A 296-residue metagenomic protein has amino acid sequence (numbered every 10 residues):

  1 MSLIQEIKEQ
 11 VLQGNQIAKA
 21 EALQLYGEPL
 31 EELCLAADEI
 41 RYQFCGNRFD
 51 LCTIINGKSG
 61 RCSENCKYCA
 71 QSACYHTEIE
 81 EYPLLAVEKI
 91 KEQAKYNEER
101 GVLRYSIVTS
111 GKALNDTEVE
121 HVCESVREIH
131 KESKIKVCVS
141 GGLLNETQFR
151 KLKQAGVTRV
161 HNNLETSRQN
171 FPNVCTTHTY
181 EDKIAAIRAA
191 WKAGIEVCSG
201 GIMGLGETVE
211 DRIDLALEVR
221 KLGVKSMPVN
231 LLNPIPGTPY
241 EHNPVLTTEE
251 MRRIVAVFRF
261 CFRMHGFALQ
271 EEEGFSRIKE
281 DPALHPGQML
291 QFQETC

Functional and structural regions predicted by a protein language model:
M1-E64: Flexible, acidic/Gly-rich N-terminal and inter-domain linker regions that tether and position cofactor-handling modules
G14, A37, C66, N162 (+4 more regions): Conserved, mostly hydrophobic/aromatic
A18-A20, L25, P29, R48 (+1 more regions): C-terminal accessory regions of radical SAM enzymes
C45-K89: Canonical Radical SAM [4Fe-4S] cluster-binding loop centered on the CxxxCxxC motif and its immediate flanking residues
C74-Q93, N97-I187, E196-G200, K225-N230: Core AdoMet radical
I107, E181-Y240, R252-A268: Conserved C-terminal portion of the radical SAM core fold that forms the substrate/S-adenosylmethionine-binding
V119-R127, A155-H161, T208-K225, R252 (+1 more regions): Short, electropositive alpha-helical surface patch
F149, P172-V174, M203-E210, K225-L246 (+2 more regions): Flexible glycine/acidic-rich beta-alpha junction loops that bind and position SAM and/or redox cofactors in anaerobic
